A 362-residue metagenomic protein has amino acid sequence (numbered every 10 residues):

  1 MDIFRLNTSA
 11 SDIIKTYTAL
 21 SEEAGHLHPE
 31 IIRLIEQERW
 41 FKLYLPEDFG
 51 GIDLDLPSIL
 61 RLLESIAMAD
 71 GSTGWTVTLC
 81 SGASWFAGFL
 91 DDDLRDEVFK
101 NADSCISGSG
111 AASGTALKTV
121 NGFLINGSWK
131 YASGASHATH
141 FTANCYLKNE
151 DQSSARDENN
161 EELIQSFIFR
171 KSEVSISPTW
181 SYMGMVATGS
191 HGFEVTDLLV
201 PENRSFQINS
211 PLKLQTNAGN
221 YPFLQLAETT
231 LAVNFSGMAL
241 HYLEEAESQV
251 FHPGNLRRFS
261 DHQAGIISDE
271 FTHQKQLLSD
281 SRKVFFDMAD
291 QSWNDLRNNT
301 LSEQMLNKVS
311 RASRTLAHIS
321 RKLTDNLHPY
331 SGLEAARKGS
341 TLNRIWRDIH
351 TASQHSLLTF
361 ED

Functional and structural regions predicted by a protein language model:
K15, A19-E22, S279-A312, H328-S331 (+1 more regions): C-terminal helix-coil-helix/basic helical segment that borders enzyme active sites and/or dimer interfaces and provides
L27-Q37, K42-A138: Glycine-rich flavin
A112-G114, N121-F123, T139-A143, L163-Q165 (+2 more regions): Generic beta-strand structural signal
S128-E173: DPxDG-like acidic metal-binding loop motif
S154-A155, P178-S181: Short beta-alpha junctions and helix-cap segments that line functional grooves
Y182-L278: Glycine-rich beta->alpha junctions and the first turn(s) of the following alpha-helix
G237-L240, D269-S279, S310, R314-R321 (+2 more regions): Generic structural signal for well-ordered, non-transmembrane alpha-helical segments in soluble/cytosolic regions
K322-D362: Glycine-rich phosphate/cofactor-binding loops in nucleotide/flavin-utilizing enzymes
